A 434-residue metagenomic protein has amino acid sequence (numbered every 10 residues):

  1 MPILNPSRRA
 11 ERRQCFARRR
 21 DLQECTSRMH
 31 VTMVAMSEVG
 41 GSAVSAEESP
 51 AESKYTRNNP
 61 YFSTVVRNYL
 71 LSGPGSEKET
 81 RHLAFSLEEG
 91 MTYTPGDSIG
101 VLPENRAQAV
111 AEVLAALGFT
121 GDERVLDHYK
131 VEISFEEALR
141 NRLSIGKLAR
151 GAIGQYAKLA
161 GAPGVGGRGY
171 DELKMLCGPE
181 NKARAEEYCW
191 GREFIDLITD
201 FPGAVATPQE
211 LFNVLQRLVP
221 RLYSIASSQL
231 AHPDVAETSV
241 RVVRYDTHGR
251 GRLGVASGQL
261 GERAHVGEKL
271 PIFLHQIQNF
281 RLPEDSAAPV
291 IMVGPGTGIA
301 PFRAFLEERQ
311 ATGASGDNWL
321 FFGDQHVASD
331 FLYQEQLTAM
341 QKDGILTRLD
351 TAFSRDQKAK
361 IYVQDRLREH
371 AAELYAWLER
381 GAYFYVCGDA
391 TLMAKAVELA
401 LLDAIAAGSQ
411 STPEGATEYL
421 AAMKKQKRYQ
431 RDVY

Functional and structural regions predicted by a protein language model:
P2-Y434: FNR-like FAD-binding dehydrogenase module
